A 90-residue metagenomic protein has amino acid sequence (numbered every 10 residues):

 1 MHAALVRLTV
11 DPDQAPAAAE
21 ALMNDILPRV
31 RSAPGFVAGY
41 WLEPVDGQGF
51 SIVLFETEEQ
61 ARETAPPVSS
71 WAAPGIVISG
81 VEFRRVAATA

Functional and structural regions predicted by a protein language model:
M1-G49, E56-P67, I76-A90: Short S/T/G/P-rich N-terminal loop/turn motif that feeds into the first structured element of a domain
